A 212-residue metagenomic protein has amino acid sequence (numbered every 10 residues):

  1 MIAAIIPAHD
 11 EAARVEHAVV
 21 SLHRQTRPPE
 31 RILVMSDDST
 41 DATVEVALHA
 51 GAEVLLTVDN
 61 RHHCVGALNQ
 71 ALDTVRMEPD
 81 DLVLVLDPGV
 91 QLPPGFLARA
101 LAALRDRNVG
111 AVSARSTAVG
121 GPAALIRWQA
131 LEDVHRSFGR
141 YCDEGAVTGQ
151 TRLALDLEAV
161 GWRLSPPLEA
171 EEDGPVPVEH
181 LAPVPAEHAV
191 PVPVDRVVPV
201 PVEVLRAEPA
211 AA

Functional and structural regions predicted by a protein language model:
I2-A212: Non-transmembrane catalytic domains and loops of membrane-associated enzymes and transporters that build or traffic
